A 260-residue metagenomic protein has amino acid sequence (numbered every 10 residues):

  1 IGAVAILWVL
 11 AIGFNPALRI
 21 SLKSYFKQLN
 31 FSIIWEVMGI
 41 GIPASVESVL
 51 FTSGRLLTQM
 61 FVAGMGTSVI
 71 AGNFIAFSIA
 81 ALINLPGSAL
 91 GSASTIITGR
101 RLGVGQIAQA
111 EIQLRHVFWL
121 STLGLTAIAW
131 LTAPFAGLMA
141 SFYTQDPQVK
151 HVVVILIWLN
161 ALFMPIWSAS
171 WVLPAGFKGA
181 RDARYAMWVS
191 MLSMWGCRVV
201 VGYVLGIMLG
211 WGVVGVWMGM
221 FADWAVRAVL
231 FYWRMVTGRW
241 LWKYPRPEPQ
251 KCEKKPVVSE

Functional and structural regions predicted by a protein language model:
I1-I42, T98-F163, L205-E260: Short alpha-helical transmembrane segments in multi-pass integral membrane proteins
I1-L7, F14, G41, S45-M60 (+6 more regions): Hydrophobic alpha-helical transmembrane bundles that constitute the permease/transmembrane domains of multi-pass
I33-V37, R55-Q59, I70-I75, I112-H116 (+2 more regions): Short amphipathic alpha-helical segments, especially helix-boundary/capping motifs
I34-E36, V69, L82-P86, S92 (+5 more regions): Hydrophobic alpha-helical transmembrane segments of integral membrane proteins, especially multi-pass transporters
W35, I42, G54, L156 (+5 more regions): Generic hydrophobic alpha-helical membrane-segment signal
V49-L82, R100, L138-P147, M208: Helix-terminus/linker motif at the lipid-water interface of multi-pass membrane proteins
G72-A136, W167-S190: Small-residue-rich hydrophobic transmembrane alpha-helices
L173-F177, R184-G196, Y203-M218: C-terminal structured "cap/appendage" subdomains that terminate the fold
